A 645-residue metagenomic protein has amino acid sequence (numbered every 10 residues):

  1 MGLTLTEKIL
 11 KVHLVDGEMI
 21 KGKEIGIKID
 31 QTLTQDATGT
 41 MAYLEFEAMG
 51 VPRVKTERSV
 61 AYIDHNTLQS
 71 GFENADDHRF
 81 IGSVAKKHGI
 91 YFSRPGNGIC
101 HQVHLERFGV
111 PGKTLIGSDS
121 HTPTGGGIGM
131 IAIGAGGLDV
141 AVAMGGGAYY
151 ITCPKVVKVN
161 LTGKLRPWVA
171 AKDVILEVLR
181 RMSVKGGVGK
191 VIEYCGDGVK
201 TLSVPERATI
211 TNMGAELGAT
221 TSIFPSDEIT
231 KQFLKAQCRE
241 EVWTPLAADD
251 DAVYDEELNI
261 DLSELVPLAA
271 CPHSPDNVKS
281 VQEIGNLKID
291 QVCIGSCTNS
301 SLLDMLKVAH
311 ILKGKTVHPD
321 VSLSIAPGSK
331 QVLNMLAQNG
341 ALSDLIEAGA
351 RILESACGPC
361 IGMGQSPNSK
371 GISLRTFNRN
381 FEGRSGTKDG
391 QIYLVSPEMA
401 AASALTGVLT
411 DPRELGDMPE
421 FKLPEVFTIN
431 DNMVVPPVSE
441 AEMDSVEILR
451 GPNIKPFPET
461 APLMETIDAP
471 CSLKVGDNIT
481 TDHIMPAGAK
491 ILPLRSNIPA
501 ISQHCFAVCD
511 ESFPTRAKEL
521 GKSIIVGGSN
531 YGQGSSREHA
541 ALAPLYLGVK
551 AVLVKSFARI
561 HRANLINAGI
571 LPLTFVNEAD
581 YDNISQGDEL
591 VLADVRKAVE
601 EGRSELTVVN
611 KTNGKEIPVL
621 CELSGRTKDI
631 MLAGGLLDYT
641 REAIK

Functional and structural regions predicted by a protein language model:
M1-K645: Fe-S-dependent hydro-lyases/dehydratases of central metabolism
